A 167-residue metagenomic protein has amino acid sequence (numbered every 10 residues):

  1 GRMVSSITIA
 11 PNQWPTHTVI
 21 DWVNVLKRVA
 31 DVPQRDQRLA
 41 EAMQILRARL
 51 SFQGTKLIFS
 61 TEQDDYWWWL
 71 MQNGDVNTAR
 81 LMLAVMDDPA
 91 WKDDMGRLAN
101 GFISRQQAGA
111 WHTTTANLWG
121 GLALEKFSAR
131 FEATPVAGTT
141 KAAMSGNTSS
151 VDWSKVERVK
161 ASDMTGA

Functional and structural regions predicted by a protein language model:
G1-A167: Long, domain-scale non-catalytic interaction/scaffolding regions in large secretory-pathway and trafficking proteins
